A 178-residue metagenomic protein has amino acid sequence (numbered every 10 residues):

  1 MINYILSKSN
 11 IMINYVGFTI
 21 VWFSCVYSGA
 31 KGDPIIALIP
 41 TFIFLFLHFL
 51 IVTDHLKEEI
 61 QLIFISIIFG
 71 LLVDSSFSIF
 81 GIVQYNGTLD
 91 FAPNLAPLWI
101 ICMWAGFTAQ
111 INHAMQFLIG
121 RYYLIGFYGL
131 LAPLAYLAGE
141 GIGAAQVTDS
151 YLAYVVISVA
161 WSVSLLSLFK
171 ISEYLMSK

Functional and structural regions predicted by a protein language model:
M1-K178: Aromatic-rich, lipid-facing transmembrane alpha helices and their immediate juxtamembrane interface loops in integral
